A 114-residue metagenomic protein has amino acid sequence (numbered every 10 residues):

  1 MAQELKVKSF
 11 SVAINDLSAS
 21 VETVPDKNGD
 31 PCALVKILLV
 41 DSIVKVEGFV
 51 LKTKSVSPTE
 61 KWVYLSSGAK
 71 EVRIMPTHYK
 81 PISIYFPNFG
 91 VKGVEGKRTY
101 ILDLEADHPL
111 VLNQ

Functional and structural regions predicted by a protein language model:
Q3-Q114: Short loop/turn and low-complexity linker motifs enriched in small/turn-promoting residues
